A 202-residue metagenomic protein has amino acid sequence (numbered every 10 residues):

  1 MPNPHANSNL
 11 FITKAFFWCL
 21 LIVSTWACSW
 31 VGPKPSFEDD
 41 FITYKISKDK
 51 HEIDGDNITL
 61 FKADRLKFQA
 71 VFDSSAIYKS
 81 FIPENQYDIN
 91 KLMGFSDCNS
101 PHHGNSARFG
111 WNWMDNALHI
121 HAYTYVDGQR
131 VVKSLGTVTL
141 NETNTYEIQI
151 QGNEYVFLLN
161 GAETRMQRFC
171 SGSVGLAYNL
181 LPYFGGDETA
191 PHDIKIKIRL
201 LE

Functional and structural regions predicted by a protein language model:
N3-F16: Bacterial N-terminal signal peptides that target proteins for export
F16-V23: Sec-dependent N-terminal signal peptides
W26-A27: C-terminal motif of bacterial Sec signal peptides marking the signal peptidase cleavage site
E38-H119: Secretory/extracellular carbohydrate-interaction modules and structurally similar beta-sandwich "look-alikes"
F68, E142-I150, Y155-F157: Short tryptophan-centered beta-strand motifs in secreted/extracellular beta-sheet-rich domains of glycan-recognition
H121-T145: Short, aromatic/His-centered strand-loop micro-motif at the edge of beta-sheets
L158-A162: Short strand-turn-strand beta-turns centered on an Asx-Gly dipeptide
R168-L200: Flexible glycan-contacting loops in extracellular carbohydrate-active proteins
